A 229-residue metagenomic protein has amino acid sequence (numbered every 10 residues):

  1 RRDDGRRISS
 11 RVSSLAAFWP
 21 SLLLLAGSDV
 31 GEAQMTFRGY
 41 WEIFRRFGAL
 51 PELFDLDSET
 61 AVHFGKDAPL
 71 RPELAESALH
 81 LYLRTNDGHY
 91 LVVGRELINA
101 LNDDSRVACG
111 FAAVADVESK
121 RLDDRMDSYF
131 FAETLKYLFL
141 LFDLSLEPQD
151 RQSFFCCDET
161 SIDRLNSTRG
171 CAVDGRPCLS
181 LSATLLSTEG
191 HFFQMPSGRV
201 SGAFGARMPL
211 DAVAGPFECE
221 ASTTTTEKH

Functional and structural regions predicted by a protein language model:
R1-H229: Glycan-recognition and catalytic cores of secretory/periplasmic carbohydrate-active enzymes
